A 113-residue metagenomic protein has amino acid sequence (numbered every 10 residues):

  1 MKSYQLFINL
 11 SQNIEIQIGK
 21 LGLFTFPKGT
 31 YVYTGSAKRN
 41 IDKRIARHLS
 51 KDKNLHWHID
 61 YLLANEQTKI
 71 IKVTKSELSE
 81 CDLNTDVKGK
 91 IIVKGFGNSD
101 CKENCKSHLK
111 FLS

Functional and structural regions predicted by a protein language model:
Y4-N9: A short beta-strand micro-motif
N13-Q17: Short N-terminal binding/cap micro-motifs at the start of the first secondary-structure element
V32-A37: GIY-YIG nuclease signature motif recognition
R39-S113: Aromatic/basic micro-patches that form nucleic-acid/chromatin recognition or nuclease catalytic surfaces
